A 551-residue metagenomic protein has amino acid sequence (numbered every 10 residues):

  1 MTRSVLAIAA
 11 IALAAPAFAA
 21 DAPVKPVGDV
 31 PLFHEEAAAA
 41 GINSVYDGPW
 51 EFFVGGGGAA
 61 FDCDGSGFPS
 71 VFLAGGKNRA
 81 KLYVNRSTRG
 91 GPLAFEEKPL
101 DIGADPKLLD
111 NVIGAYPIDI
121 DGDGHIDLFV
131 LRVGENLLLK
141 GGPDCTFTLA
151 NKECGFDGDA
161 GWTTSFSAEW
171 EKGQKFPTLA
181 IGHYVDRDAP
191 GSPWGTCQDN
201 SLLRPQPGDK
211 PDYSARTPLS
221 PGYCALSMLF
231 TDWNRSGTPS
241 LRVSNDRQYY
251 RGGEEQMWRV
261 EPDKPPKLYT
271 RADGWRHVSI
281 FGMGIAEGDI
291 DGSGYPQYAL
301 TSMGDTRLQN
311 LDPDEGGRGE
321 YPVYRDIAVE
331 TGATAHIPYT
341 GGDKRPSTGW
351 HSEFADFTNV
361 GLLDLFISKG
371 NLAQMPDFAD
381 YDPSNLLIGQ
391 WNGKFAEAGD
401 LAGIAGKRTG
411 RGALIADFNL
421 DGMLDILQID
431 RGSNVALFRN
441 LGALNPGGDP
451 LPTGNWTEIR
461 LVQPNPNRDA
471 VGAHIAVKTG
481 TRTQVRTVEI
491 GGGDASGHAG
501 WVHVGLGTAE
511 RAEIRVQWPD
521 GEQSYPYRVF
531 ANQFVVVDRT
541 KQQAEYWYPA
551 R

Functional and structural regions predicted by a protein language model:
A22-K25, L32, E36-A40, S44 (+5 more regions): Gly/Ser/Thr/Pro-enriched helix-cap/hinge segments flanking short amphipathic alpha-helices
L32-W50, E96-L109, A150-W162, A215-Y223 (+6 more regions): Short loop/turn motifs that recur once per blade in beta-propeller domains
A37-A74: Beta-strand-rich domains and repeat architectures in extracellular enzymes and scaffolds, especially beta-propellers
G55-G65, V84, N111-G122, I126 (+9 more regions): Beta-propeller blade termini
G65-G75, G122-L131, Q174-G182, R235-S244 (+3 more regions): Acidic/hydrophobic-patterned starts of short beta strands in beta-sheet-rich repeat architectures
D110-G114, V133-E171, V185-P193, C197-D199 (+2 more regions): Asp-box/WD-like beta-propeller blade repeats and closely related beta-sheet repeat scaffolds
I181-Q198, S244-G252, I367-Y381: Short, conserved, GDST-rich strand-edge loop motifs in beta-rich repeat architectures
Q198-P207, Q256-E261, P383-Q390: Beta-propeller blade signature
